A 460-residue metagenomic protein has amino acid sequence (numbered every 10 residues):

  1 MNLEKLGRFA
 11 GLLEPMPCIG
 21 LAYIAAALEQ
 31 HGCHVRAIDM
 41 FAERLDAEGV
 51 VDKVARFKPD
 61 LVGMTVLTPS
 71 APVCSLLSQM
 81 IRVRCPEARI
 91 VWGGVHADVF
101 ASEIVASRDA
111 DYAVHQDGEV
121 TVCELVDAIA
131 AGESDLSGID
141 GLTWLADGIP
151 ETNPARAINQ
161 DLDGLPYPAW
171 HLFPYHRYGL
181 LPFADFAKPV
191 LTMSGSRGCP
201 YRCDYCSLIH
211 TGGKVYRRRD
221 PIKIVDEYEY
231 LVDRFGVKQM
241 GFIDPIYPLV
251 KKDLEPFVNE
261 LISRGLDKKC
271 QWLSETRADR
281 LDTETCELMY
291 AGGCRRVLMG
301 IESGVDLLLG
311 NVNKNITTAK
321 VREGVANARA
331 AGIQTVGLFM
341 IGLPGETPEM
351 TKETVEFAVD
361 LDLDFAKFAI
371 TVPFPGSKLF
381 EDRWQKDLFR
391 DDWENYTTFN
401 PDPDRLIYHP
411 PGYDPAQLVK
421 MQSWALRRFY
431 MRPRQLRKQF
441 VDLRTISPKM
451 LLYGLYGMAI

Functional and structural regions predicted by a protein language model:
M1-L13: Short glycine-rich His-centered loop
M16, D163, P168-L338, P348 (+1 more regions): Radical SAM [4Fe-4S] cluster-binding motif and immediate context
G20, I24-D161, I370-G376: Glycine-rich beta-alpha loop elements in corrinoid/cobalamin-binding modules across cobalamin-dependent enzymes
Q30, V51, D60, K378-I460: Radical SAM enzyme core and accessory elements
F41, L67, H96, I243-V250 (+3 more regions): Short, solvent-exposed turn/loop segments enriched in Gly/Ser/Thr/Pro and often Arg
A55, V105-A106, V232-D233, Y290 (+1 more regions): Non-catalytic positions within long, well-ordered alpha-helices that form the structural scaffold/packing of enzyme
A101-A106, T285, G345-D360: Catalytic cores of alpha/beta
